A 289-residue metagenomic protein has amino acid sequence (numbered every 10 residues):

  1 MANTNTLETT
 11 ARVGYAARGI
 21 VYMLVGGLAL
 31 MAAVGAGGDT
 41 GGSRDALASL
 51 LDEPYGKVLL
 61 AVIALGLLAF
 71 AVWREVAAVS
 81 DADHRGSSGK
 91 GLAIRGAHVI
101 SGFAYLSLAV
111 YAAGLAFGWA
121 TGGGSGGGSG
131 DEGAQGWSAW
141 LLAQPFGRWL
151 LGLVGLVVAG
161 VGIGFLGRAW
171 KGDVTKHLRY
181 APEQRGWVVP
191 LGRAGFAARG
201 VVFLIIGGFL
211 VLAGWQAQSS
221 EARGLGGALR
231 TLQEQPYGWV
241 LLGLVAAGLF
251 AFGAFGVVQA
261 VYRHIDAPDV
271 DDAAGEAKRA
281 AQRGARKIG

Functional and structural regions predicted by a protein language model:
M1-E8, Q144, P182-R185: Short, charged/polar, low-complexity loop and linker segments that flank or interrupt alpha-helical bundles
M1-L68, K90: An N-terminus-focused feature that recognizes amino-terminal "leader" regions
A2-N5, T9, A16-L28, A61 (+1 more regions): C-terminal functional regions that serve as terminal interaction/effector modules
N5-T6, L28, P54-D173, G248-A251 (+1 more regions): Hydrophobic, ordered structural segments
V34-D45, T121-Q135, V174-L178, A217-G226: Peri-membrane helix termini and adjoining interfacial loops of integral membrane proteins
G41-L51, W137-W140, Q184, S219-L241: Short, membrane-exposed interhelical loops at transmembrane-helix boundaries
G96-L115, G186-G208, A280-G289: Hydrophobic alpha-helical transmembrane segments of integral membrane proteins
V174-P190, A274-G275: Juxtamembrane inter-helical linkers in multi-pass membrane proteins
